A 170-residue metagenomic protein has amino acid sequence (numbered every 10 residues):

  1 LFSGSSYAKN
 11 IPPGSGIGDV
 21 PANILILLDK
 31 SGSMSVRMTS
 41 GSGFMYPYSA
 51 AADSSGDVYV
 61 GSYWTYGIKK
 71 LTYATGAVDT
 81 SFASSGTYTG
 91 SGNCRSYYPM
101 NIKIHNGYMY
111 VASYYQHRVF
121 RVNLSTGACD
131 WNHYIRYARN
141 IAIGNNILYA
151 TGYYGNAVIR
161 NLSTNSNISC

Functional and structural regions predicted by a protein language model:
F2-T39: Acidic, polar low-complexity linker/tail segments
S40-S42, A77-N93, A128-H133, S166-C170: A short beta-strand motif characteristic of beta-propeller blades
G43-A50, N93-K103, R136-R139: Signature of short aromatic-glycine-proline-rich micro-motifs recurring in repeat-based ectodomains
A52-S54, I104-G107, I143-N146: Residue-level detector of Asp-centered blade-edge/turn motifs that repeat once per structural unit in beta-propeller
D57-G61, Y108-V111, I147-A150: Conserved beta-propeller blade signature
Y63, Y114, Y153: Short loop/turn segments immediately following the C-termini of beta-strands
Y66-K70, H117-F120, G155-V158: A short loop-to-beta-strand structural motif that recurs across blades of beta-propeller domains
T72-G76, N123-G127, N161-N165: Short loop/turn segments that connect beta-strands within beta-propeller blades
